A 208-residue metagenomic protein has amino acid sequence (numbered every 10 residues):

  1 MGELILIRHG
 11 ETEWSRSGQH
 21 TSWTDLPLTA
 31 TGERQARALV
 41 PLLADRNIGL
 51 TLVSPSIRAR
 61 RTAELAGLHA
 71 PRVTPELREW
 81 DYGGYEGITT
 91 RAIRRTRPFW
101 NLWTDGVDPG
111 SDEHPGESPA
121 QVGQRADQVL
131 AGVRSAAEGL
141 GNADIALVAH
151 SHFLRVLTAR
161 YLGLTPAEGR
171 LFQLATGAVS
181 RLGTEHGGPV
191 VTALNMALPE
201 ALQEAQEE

Functional and structural regions predicted by a protein language model:
M1-G2, D81-R91, G139-A143, A159-E208: Acidic, low-complexity terminal tails and accessory targeting/binding regions of phosphate-metabolizing enzymes
E3-I7, L52, G139-A149, F153: Beta-strand elements within well-structured catalytic alpha/beta cores of enzymes that handle phosphate/sulfate esters
R8-R61, H114-A126: Loop-to-helix element that buttresses phosphate recognition and phosphoryl-transfer chemistry
T12, F153-L154: Short active-site segment of divalent metal-dependent hydrolases/proteases that encodes the spacing between
A38-N101: Phosphate-coordination/substrate-recognition cap region in phosphate-metabolizing enzymes
A44-N47, V133-A143: Glycine-rich phosphate-binding loop signature in dinucleotide/nucleotide-binding domains
L65, V156, R160: Active-site signature of alpha/beta-hydrolase-fold catalytic machinery across serine- and Asp/Cys-nucleophile hydrolases
P98-Q121: Short glycine/proline- and acidic residue-enriched helix-loop micro-motifs that form flexible lids or anion-recognition
